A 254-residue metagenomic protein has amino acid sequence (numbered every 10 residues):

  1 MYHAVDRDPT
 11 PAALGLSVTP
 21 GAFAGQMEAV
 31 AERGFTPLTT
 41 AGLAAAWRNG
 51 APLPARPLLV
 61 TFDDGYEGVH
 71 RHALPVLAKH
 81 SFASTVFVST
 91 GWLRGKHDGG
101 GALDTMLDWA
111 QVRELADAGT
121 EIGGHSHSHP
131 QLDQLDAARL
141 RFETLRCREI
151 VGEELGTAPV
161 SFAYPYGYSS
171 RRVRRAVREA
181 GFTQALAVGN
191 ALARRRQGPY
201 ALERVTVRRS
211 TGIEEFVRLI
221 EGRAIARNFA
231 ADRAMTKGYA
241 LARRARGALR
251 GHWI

Functional and structural regions predicted by a protein language model:
M1-A4, E121-H129: Histidine-centered catalytic micro-motifs
M1-T61, E67-H72, Q134-I254: C-terminal active-site subregion of NodB/CE4 polysaccharide deacetylases
V5-D8, G91-R94, S128-Q131: A short, flexible beta-alpha/helix-coil linker loop
A31-E32, L74-F82, T105-G124, R178: Acidic (Asp/Glu)-rich catalytic clusters
T61-F62, G123: Generic enzyme active-site microenvironment
S81-T105: A short, conserved beta-to-alpha structural element at the edge of catalytic cores that scaffolds binding
F87, H125, A185-A187: Short beta-strand and adjacent tight-turn residues that come in two discontinuous sequence segments and form the edges
A102-A110, A138-T144: Charged helix-capping and loop-helix junction motifs
